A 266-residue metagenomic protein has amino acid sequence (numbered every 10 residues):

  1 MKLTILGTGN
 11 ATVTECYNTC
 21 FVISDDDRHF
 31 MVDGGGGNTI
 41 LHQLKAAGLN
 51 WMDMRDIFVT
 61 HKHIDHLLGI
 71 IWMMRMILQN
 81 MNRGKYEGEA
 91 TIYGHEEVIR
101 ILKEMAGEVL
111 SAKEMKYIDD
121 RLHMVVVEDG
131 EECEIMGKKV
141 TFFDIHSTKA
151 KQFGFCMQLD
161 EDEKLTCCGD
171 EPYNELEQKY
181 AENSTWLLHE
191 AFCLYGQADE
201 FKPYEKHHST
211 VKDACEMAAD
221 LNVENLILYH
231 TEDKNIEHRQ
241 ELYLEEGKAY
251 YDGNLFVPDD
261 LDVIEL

Functional and structural regions predicted by a protein language model:
M1-A47, K151-G169: Conserved beta-strand hairpin/beta-sheet module of binuclear metal-dependent hydrolase folds, prominently
L3, D33, L44, H61 (+8 more regions): Divalent metal-coordination and catalytic microenvironments
A11, I92, V98-I99, T231-N235: Short histidine/acidic/glycine/proline-rich micro-motifs that form metal- and phosphate-coordinating active-site loops
V13-E15, V126-G196: Active-site-proximal loop/helix segment associated with metal-binding centers of metalloenzymes
V32-G35, M54-H61, D65, G69 (+5 more regions): Active-site neighborhood of phospho(di)ester-bond hydrolases with catalytic His/Asp-centered motifs
N38-A90: Active-site metal-binding motif and surrounding structural segment of the metallo-beta-lactamase
Y86-K151, D160, D260: Metallo-beta-lactamase
Y173-L261: Cap/insert and terminal regions of metallo-dependent hydrolase folds
